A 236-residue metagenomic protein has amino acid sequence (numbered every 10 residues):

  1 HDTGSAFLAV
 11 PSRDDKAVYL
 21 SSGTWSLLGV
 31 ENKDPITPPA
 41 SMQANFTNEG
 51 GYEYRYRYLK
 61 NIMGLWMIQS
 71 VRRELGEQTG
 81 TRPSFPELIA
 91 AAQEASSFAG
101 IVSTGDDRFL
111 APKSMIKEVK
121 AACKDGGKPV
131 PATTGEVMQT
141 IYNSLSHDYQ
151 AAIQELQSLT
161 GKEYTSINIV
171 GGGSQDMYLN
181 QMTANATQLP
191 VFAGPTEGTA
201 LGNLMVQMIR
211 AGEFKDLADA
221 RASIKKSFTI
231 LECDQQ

Functional and structural regions predicted by a protein language model:
H1-S166, Q175-T199, M205-Q235: Active-site core segments that coordinate phosphate-bearing ligands/cofactors across diverse enzyme families
G172: Glycine-rich Rossmann-fold phosphate-binding loop(s) that bind the pyrophosphate of adenine dinucleotide cofactors
